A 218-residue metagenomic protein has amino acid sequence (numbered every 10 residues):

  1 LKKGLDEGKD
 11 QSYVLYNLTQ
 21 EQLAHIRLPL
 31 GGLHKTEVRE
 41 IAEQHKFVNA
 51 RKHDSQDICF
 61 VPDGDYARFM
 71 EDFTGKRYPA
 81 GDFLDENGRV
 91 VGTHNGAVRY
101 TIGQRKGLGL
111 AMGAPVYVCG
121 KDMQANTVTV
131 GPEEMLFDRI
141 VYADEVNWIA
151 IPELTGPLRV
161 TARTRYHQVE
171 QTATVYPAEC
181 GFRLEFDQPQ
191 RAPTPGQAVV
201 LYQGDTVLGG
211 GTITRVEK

Functional and structural regions predicted by a protein language model:
L1-V207, T212-K218: Nucleotide-activated chemistry modules centered on ATP-dependent adenylation/adenylyltransferase
